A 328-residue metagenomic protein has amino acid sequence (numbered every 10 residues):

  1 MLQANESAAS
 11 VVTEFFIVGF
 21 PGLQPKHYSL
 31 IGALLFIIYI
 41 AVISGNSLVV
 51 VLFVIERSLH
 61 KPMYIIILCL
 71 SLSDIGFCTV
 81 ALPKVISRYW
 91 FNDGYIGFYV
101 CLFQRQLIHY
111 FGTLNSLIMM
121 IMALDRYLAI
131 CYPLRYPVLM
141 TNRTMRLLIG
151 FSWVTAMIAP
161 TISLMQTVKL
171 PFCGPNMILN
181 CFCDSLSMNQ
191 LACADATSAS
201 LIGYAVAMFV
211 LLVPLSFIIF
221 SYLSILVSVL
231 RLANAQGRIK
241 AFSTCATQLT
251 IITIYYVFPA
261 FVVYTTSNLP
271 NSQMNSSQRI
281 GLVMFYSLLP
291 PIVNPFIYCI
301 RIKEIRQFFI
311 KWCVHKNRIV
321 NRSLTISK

Functional and structural regions predicted by a protein language model:
M1-K328: Transmembrane helical core of 7TM receptor-like proteins
